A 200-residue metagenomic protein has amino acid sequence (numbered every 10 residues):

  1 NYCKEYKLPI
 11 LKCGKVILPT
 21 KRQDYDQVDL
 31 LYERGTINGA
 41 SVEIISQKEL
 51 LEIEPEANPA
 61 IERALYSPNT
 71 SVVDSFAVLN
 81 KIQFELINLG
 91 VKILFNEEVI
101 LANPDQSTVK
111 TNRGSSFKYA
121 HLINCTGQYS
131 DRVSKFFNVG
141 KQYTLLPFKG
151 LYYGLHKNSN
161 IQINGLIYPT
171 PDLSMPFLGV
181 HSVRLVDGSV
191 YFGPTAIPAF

Functional and structural regions predicted by a protein language model:
N1-E49, I53, E62, G179-V180 (+1 more regions): Dinucleotide-binding Rossmann-like beta1-alpha1 core, especially the glycine-rich loop that anchors the ADP
I17-P19, Y66, K110, G154: Short, well-ordered beta-strand micro-motif
Q23-Q27, I53-I61, A102-T108, F117: A short, glycine/Asx- and small/polar-enriched loop/turn that sits immediately N-terminal to a beta-strand
L31, E56-A57, F136-F137: Residue-level signal for well-ordered alpha-helical positions
E43-S46, I93-F95, N124, F192: General beta-strand structural signal in soluble alpha/beta enzymes
L65-H121, C125-R132: Helical element adjacent to the flavin cofactor pocket in flavoenzyme catalytic cores
A102-F200: Flavin-dependent oxidoreductases
